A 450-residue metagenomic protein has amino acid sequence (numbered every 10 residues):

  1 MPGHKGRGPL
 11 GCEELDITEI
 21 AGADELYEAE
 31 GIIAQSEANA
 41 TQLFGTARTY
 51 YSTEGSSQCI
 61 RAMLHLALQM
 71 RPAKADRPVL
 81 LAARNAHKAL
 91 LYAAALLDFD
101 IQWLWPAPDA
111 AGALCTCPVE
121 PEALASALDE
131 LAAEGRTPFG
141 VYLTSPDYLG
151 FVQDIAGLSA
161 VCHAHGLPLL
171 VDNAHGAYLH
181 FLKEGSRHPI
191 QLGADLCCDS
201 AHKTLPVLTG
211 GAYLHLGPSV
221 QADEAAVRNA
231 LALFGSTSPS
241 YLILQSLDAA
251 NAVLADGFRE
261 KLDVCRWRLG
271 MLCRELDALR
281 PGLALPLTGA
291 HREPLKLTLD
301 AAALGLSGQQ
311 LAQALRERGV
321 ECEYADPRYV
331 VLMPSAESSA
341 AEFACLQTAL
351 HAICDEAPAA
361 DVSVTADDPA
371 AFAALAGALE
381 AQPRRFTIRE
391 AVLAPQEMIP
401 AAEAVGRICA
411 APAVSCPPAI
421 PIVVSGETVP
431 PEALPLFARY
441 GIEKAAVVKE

Functional and structural regions predicted by a protein language model:
M1-E14, V414, P418-P421, L434 (+1 more regions): N-terminal glycine-rich, Lys/His-bearing helix-loop that initiates the first secondary-structure elements of many
L10, D16, T46, E54-L285 (+1 more regions): Conserved PLP-enzyme active-site core in the AAT-like
E13-Q58: Conserved N-terminal alpha-helix of the aminotransferase class I/II PLP-enzyme fold
L80, L350, A438-E450: Surface-exposed interaction regions enriched in Ser/Thr/Asp/Glu that occur as long low-complexity tracts or repetitive
D277-P431, L436-G441: Conserved C-terminal alpha-helix-loop-beta "cap" of PLP-dependent enzymes that closes/shapes the active-site mouth
